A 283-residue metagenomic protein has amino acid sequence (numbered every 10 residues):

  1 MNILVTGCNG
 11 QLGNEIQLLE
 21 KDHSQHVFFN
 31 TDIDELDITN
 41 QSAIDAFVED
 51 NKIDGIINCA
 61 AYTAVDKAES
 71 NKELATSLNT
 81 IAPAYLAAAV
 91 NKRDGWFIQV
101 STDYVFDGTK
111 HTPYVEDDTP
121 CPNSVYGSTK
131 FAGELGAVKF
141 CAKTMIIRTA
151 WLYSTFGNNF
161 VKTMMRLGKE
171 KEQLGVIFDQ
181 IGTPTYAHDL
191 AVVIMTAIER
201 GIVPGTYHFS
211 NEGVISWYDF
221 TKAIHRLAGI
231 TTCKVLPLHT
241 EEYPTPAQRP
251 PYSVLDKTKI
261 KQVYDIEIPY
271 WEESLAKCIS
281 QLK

Functional and structural regions predicted by a protein language model:
I3-K21: N-terminal Rossmann NAD(P)H-binding glycine-rich loop of SDR-like oxidoreductase domains
T6, T31, I56-A60, F97-T102 (+2 more regions): SDR active-site strand-loop-helix element
F29-N40: Rossmann-fold cofactor-recognition segment
Q41-L78, A89: NAD(P)H-binding glycine-rich loop region in Rossmannoid oxidoreductase-like domains and their noncatalytic homologs
S77, I81-Y85, K92, V105-I147 (+1 more regions): Catalytic helix-loop patch of NAD(P)-dependent Rossmann-fold dehydrogenases
L135-G182, H188-D189, M195: NAD(P)-dependent short-chain dehydrogenase/reductase
V193, R200-P246: Mid/C-terminal beta-alpha module of Rossmann-like enzyme folds, strongest in SDR-family dehydrogenases/epimerases
S216-Y218, K222, H239-C278, L282-K283: Conserved C-terminal active-site "lid" loop/helix of NAD(P)H-dependent oxidoreductases that clamps the redox cofactor
